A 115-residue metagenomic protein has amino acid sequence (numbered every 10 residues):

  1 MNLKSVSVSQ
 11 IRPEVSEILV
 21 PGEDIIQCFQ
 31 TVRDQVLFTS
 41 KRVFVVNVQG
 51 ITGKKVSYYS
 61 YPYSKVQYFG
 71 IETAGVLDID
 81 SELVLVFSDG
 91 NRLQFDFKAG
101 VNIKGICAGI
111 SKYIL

Functional and structural regions predicted by a protein language model:
M1-V36, R92-L93, K98-G100, K104-G105: Anionic N-terminal interaction surfaces
N2-V15, F44-Y58, K112-Y113: Charged, low-complexity, helix/coiled-coil-prone segments
E14, Y63-I71, D96-F97, I110-L115: Hydrophobic transmembrane alpha-helix bundles
I18-Q35, T39-N91: Phosphoinositide-binding peripheral membrane targeting modules
D80, V84-L115: Short, Lys/Arg-rich amphipathic alpha-helical interaction segments that bind nucleic acids or acidic protein surfaces
